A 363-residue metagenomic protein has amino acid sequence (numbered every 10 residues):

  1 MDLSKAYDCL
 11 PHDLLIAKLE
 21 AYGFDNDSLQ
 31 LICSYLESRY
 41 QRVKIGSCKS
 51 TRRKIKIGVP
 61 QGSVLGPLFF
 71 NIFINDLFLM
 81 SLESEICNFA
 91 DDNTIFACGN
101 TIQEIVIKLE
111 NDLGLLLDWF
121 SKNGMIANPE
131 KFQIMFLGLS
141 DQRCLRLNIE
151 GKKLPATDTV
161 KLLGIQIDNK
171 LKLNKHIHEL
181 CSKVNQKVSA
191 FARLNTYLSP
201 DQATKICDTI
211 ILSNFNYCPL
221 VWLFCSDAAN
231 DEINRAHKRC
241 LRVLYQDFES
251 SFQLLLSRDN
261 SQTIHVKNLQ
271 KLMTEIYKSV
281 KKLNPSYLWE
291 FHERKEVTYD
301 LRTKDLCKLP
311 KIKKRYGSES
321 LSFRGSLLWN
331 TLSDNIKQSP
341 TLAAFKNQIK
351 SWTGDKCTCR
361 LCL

Functional and structural regions predicted by a protein language model:
M1-E20: Conserved catalytic palm subdomain of right-hand nucleotidyl-transferase polymerases, strongest for RNA-directed enzymes
D2, L19, I32, G62 (+10 more regions): Short, conserved catalytic/metal-binding micro-motifs enriched in Asp/Glu and His
V43-F69, F96-I102, A156, K170 (+4 more regions): Short, conserved non-catalytic motifs in the polymerase core
P67-A97: Active-site palm subdomain of RNA-directed nucleic acid polymerases
N111, I126-V160: Short, conserved micro-motifs composed of acidic
L117-F136, I206, A229-E293: Short, charged alpha-helical motifs in flexible N/C-terminal segments and linkers
P155-V221: Basic, alpha-helical interaction scaffolds
P285-R324: Amphipathic alpha-helical
